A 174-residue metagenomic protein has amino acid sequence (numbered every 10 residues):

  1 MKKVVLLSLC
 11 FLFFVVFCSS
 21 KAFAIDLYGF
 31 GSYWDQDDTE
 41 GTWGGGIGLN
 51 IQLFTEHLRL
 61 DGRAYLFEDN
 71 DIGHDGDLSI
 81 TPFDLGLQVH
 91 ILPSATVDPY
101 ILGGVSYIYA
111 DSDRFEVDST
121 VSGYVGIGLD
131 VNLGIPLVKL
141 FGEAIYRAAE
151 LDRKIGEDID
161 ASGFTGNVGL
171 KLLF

Functional and structural regions predicted by a protein language model:
M1-V4: Positively charged n-region of N-terminal signal peptides that target proteins for export
S8-V16: Bacterial N-terminal signal peptides
F17-A24: Sec/Tat signal peptide C-region and signal peptidase I cleavage site
W34-W43, I72-D77, S112-D118, K154-D160: Solvent-exposed loop/turn segments connecting transmembrane beta-strands in outer-membrane beta-barrel proteins
G48-G123, V131-L140, L172: Gram-negative (and chloroplast) outer-membrane scaffold detector with strong preference for beta-barrel transmembrane
V138, G142, R147-D152, E157: Outer-membrane beta-barrel porins/channels
A161-F174: Outer-membrane beta-barrel "beta-signal"
